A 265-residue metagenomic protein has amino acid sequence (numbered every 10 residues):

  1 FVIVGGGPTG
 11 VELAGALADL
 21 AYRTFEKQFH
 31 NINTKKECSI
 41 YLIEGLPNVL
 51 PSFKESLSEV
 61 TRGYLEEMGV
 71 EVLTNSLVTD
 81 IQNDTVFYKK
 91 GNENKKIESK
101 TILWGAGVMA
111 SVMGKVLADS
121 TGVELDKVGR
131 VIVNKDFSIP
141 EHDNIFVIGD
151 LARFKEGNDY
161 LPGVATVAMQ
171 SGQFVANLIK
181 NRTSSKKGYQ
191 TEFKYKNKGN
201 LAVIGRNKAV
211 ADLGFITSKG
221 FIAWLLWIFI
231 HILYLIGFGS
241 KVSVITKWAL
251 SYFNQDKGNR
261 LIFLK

Functional and structural regions predicted by a protein language model:
F1, A16-S76: Rossmann-like dinucleotide-binding cores of NAD(P)H-dependent redox enzymes
F1-T9: Beta1/beta-strand and adjacent pyrophosphate-binding region of the FAD-binding site in flavoprotein oxidoreductases
T9, N48, M109: Conserved Rossmann-like nucleotide-cofactor binding loop
T74-T85: A conserved short coil-to-beta-strand element within the FAD-binding core of flavoproteins
V78, Y88-K95: A structured beta-alpha segment of the ubiquitous adenosine-cofactor-binding alpha/beta core
T85, K96-Q170, N177: FAD-site-proximal beta/loop scaffold in flavoenzymes
S171, A176-K265: C-terminal, flexible cofactor-proximal segment of oxidoreductases
